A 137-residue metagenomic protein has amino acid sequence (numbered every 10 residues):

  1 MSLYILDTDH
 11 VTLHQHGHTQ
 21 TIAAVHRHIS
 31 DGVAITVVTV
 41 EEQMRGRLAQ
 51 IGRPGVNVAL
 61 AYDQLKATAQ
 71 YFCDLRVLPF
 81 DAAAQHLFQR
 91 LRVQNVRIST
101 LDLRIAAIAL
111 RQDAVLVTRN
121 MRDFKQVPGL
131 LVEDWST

Functional and structural regions predicted by a protein language model:
M1-S2, H18, A106, L110-T137: Acidic, PIN/NYN-like endoribonuclease modules and their adjacent C-terminal/linker elements
M1-T39, A49-K66: Short, well-structured N-terminal submotif of metal-dependent ribonuclease cores
S2, A24-R27, T68-A69, V77 (+2 more regions): Short secondary-structure boundary/capping segments
H10-V11, T39, A84, I105 (+1 more regions): Alpha-helix capping/helix-boundary segments
Q15-H18, V25, R47, R92 (+2 more regions): Short, flexible helix/strand-to-coil boundary loops that buttress conserved ligand/catalytic motifs in alpha/beta
I29, C73, V127-P128: Short, structured coil segments at secondary-structure junctions
R45-I51, Y71-V117: Active-site neighborhoods of divalent-metal-dependent phosphate/nucleic-acid chemistry enzymes
